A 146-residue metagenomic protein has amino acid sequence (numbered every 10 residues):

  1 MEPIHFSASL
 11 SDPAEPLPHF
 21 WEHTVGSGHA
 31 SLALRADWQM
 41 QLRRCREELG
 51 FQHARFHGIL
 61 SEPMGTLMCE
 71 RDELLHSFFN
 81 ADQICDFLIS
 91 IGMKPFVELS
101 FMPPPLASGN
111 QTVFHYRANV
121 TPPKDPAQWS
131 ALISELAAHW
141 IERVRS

Functional and structural regions predicted by a protein language model:
M1-S146: Non-catalytic accessory regions flanking glycosidase/transglycosidase catalytic cores in CAZymes
